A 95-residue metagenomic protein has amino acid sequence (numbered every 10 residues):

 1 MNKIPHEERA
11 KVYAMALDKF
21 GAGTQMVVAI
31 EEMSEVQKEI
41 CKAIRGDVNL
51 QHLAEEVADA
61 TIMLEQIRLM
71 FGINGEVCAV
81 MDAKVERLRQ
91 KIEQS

Functional and structural regions predicted by a protein language model:
M1-S95: Flexible "arm" and connector segments at domain edges
